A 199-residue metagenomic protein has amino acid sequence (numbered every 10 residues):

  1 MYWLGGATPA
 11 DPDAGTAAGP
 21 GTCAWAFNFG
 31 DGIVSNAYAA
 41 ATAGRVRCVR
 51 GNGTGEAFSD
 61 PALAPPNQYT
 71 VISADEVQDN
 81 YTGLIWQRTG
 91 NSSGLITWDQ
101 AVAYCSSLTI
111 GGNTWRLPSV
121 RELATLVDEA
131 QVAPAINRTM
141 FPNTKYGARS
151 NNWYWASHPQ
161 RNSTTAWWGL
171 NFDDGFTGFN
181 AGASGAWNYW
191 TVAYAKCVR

Functional and structural regions predicted by a protein language model:
M1-R116, V120-R199: Glycine-aromatic-enriched surface loops/turns that form tight recognition elements
